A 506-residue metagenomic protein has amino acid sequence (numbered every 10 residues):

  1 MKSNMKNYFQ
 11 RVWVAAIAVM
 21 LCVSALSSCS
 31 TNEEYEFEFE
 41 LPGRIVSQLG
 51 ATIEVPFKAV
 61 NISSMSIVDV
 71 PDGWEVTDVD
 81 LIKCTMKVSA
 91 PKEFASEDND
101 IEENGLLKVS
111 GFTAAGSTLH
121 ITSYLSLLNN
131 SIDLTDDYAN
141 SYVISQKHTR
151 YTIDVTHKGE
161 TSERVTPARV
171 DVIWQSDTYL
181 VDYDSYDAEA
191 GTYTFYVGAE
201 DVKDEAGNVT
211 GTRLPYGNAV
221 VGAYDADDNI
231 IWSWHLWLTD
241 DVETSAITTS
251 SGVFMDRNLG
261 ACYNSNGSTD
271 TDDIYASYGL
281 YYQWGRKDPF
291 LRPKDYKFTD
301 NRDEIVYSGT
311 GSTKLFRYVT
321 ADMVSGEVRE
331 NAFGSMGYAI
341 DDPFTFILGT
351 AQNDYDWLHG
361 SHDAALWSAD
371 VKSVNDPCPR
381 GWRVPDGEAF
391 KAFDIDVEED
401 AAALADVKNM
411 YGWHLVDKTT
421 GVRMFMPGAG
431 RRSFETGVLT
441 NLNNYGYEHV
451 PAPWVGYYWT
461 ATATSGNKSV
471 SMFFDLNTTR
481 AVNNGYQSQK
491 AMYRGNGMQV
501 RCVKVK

Functional and structural regions predicted by a protein language model:
K2-A16: Bacterial N-terminal signal peptides that target proteins for export
V19-I45, T118-Y124, C502: Bacterial Sec-dependent N-terminal signal peptides
T31-P56, I132-T149, T156: Beta-sheet-dominated interaction scaffolds and their linkers
K58-S64, V165-P167: Short proline/glycine-enriched turn/loop motifs at strand-loop junctions of beta-rich domains
I82-M86, Y193: Short strand-edge motifs at loop-to-beta-strand transitions and within beta-strands of extracellular beta-rich domains
S96-A115, L119, P215-A226: A short beta-strand micro-motif common to beta-rich folds, especially ectodomain repeats
Y124-K372, R494-K506: Short, compositionally biased
V220, A261, I347-K506: C-terminal, surface-exposed recognition/capping segments
